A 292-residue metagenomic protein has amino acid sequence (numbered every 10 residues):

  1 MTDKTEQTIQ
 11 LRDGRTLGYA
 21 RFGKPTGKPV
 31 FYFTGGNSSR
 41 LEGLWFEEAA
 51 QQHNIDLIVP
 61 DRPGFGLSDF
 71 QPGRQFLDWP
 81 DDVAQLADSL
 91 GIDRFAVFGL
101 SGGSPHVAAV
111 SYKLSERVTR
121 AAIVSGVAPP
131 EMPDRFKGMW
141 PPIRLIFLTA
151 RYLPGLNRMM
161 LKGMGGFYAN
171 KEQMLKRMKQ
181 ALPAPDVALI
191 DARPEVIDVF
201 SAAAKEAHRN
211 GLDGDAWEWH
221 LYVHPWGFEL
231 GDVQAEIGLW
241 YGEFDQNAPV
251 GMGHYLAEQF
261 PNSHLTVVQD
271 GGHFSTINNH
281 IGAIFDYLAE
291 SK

Functional and structural regions predicted by a protein language model:
M1-F22: N-terminal cap/lid segment of alpha/beta-hydrolase-fold proteins
R15-L67: Conserved HGGG/HGGXW glycine-rich cap/lid loop of the alpha/beta-hydrolase fold
D78-A96: Conserved acidic catalytic loop of the alpha/beta-hydrolase fold
R94-G138: Conserved hydrolase catalytic core segment
P141-F228: Alpha/beta-hydrolase
V233, L239-Y241: Short beta-strand/loop motif that positions the catalytic acidic residue of the alpha/beta-hydrolase fold
Q246-M252: Conserved alpha/beta-hydrolase "acid-adjacent" motif
N262-K292: Catalytic active-site module of serine/aspartate enzymes centered on a nucleophile-bearing elbow/loop
